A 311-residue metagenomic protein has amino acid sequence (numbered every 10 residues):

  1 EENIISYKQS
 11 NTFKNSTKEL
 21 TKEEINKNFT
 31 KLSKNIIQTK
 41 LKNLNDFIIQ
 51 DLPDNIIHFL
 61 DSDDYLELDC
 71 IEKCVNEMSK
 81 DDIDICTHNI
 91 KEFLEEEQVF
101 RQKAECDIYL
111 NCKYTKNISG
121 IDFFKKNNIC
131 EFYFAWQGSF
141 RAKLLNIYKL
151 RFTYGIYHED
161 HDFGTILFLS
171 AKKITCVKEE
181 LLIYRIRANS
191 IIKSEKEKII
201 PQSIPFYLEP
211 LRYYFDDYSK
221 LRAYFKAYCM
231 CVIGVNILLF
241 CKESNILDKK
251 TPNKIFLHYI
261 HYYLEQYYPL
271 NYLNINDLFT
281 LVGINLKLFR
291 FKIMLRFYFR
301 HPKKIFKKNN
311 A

Functional and structural regions predicted by a protein language model:
E1-Y207: Nucleotide-sugar donor-binding/catalytic module of glycosyltransferases that assemble extracellular/cell-envelope
S16, N28, Y224, N236 (+3 more regions): Charge-rich, solvent-exposed alpha-helical interaction surfaces
K80-I83, I246-A311: Membrane-interface aromatic/basic loop that binds lipid-linked glycans or pyrophosphate carriers, typified by
G120-I121, Y184-K193, F206-D217, N274-R290 (+1 more regions): Short, surface-exposed, charge-dense and proline/glycine-enriched linear segments
A142, M230-G234, M294: Hydrophobic faces of stable alpha-helices that mediate helix-helix packing
F152-T153, S244-D248: Inter-helical turn/loop segments and adjacent helix faces that build the functional surface of alpha-helical bundle
A171, C241-S244, Y267: Generic structural signal for hydrophobic core residues of well-folded globular domains
L182-R187, K193-I246: Catalytic core of nucleotide-sugar-dependent glycosyltransferases
